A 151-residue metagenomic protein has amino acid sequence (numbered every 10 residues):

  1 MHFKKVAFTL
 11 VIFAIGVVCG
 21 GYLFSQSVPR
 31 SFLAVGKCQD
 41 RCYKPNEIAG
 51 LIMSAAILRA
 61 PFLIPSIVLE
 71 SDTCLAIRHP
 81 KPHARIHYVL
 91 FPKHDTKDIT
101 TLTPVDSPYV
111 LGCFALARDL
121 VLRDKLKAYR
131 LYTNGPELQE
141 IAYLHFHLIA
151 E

Functional and structural regions predicted by a protein language model:
H2-E151: HIT superfamily nucleotide-processing domains
